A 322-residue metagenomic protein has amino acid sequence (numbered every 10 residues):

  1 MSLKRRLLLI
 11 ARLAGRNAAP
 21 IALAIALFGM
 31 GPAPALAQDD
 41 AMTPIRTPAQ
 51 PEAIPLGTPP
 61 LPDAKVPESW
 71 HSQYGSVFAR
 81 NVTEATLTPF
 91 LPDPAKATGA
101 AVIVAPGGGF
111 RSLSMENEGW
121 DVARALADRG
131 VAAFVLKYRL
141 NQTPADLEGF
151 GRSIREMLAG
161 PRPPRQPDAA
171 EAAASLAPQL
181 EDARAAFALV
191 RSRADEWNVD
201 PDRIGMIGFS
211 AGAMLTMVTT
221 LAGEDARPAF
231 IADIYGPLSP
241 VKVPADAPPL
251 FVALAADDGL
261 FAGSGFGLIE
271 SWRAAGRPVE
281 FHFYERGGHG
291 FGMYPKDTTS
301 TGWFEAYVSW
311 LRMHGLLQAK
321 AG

Functional and structural regions predicted by a protein language model:
D40-P94: N-terminal cap/lid segment of alpha/beta-hydrolase-fold proteins
G99-G107: Short beta-strand element of the alpha/beta-hydrolase
N117-F134: Short amphipathic alpha-helix adjacent to the substrate-entry channel of hydrolases
G151-A194: Alpha/beta-hydrolase active-site loop
P178-D246: Primarily recognizes the serine-hydrolase "nucleophile elbow" in alpha/beta-hydrolase and SGNH/GDSL folds
V252-L254: Short beta-strand/loop motif that positions the catalytic acidic residue of the alpha/beta-hydrolase fold
G259-S264: Conserved alpha/beta-hydrolase "acid-adjacent" motif
P278-G322: C-terminal catalytic histidine-bearing segment of alpha/beta-hydrolase fold enzymes
